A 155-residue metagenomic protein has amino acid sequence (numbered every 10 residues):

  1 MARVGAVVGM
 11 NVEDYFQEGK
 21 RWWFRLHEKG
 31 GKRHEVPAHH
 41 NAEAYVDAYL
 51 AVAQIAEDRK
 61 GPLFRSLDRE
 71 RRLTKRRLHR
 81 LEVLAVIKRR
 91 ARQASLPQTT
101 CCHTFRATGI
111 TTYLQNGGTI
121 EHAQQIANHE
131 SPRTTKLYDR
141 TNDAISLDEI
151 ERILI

Functional and structural regions predicted by a protein language model:
A2-V52, R59-G61, R133: Conserved tyrosine-mediated DNA breakage-rejoining catalytic core shared by Y-recombinases
R25, L63, C101-T104, L137: Conserved beta-strand positions that form and line the central face of beta-propeller blades
R33-P37, T74-L78, L114: A short glycine-/small-residue-rich loop at the edge of a beta-strand within enzyme catalytic domains
V36, R59, L84-Q125, P132: Short, basic (Lys/Arg/His-rich) helix/loop patches that form interaction surfaces in the mid-to-C-terminal regions
H40-P97: Active-site/catalytic core of tyrosine-dependent DNA strand-transfer enzymes
A127-I153: Catalytic-site neighborhood detector that most strongly recognizes the C-terminal catalytic loop/helix of tyrosine
